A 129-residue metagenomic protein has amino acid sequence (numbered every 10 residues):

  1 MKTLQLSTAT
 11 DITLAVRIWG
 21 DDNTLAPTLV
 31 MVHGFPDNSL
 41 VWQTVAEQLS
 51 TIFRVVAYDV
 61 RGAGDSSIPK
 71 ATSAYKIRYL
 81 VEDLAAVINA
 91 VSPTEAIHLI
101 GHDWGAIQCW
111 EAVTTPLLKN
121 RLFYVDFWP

Functional and structural regions predicted by a protein language model:
M1-T13: N-terminal cap/lid segment of alpha/beta-hydrolase-fold proteins
D11, L25, T51, P93-E95: Active-site acidic short loop of glycosyltransferases
R17-I68: Conserved HGGG/HGGXW glycine-rich cap/lid loop of the alpha/beta-hydrolase fold
N23, V60-I100, V113-L118: Active-site loop/oxyanion-hole signature of alpha/beta-hydrolase fold enzymes
L49, A112-V113: Aromatic pocket-lining residues of Rossmann-like dinucleotide-binding sites
G101, G105, C109: Gly/Ala-rich beta-loop-alpha elbow adjacent to hydrolase catalytic centers
K119-P129: A conserved short beta-strand
